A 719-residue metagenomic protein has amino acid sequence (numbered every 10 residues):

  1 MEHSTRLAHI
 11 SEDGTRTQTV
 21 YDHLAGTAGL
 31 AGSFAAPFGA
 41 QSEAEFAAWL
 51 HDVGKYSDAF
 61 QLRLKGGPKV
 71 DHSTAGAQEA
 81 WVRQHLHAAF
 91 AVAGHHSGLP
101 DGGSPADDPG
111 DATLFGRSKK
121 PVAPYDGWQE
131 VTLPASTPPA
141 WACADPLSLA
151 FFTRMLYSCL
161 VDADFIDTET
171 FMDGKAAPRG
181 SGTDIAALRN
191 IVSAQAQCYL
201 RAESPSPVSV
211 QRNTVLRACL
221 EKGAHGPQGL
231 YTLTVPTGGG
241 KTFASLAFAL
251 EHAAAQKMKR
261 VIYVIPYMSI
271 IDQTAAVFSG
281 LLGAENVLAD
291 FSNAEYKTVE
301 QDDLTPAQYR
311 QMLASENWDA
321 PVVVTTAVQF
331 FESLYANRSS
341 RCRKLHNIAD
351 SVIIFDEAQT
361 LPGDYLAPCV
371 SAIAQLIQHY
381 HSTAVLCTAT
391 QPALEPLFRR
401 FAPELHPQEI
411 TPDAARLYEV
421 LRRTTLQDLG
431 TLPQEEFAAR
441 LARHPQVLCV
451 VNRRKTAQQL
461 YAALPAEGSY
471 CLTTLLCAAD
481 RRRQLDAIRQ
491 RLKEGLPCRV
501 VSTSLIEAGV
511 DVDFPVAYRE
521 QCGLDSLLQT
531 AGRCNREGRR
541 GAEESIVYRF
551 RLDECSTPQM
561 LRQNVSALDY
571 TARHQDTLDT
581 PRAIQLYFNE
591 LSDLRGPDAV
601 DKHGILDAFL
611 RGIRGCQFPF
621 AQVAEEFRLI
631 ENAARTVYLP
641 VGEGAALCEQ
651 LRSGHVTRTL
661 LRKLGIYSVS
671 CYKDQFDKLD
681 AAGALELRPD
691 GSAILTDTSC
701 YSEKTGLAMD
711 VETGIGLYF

Functional and structural regions predicted by a protein language model:
M1-Q195: Accessory nucleic-acid engagement/destabilization modules that flank
H9-G14, M268, A289-L304, N452-K455 (+2 more regions): Conserved helicase motor
A88, I377, E435-A442, V450 (+8 more regions): C-terminal helicase lobe and adjacent C-terminal extensions/tails of nucleic-acid helicase motors
G226-A249: Walker A/P-loop
M258-L282, A289-A294, A393: Conserved Walker A/P-loop ATP-binding site and its immediately adjacent core in helicase/helicase-like ATPase domains
R260-I271, R440-P465: Conserved strand-helix element at the start of the C-terminal RecA-like helicase core
G283-Y335: Inter-Walker segment of RecA-like/P-loop motor cores
A389-A442: Interdomain hinge/linker at the junction between the two RecA-like core domains of SF2 helicases
